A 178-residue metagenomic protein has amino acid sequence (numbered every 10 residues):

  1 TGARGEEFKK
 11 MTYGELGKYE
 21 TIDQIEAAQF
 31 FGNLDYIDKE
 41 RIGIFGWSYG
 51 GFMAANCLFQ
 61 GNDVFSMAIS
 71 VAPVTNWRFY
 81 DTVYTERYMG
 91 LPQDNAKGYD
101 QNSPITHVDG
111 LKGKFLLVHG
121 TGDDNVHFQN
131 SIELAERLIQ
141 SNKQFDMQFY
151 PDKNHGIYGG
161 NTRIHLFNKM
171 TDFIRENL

Functional and structural regions predicted by a protein language model:
T1-E40, F45-S48, Q60, T75-E86: Cap/lid segment of the alpha/beta-hydrolase catalytic domain
D23, S66, P73-G113, Q140: Mobile cap/lid helix-loop segments that gate and shape the active-site cleft of serine hydrolases
I44-G46, V71, V118: Short beta-strand immediately N-terminal to the catalytic nucleophile in serine-hydrolase-like folds
G46-G50, A54, A68: Gly/Ala-rich beta-loop-alpha elbow adjacent to hydrolase catalytic centers
G51-D63: Short glycine-enriched nucleophile-adjacent loop and the immediately C-terminal alpha-helix near the catalytic center
L111, L117-H119, D123: Short beta-strand/loop motif that positions the catalytic acidic residue of the alpha/beta-hydrolase fold
D124-E133: Conserved alpha/beta-hydrolase "acid-adjacent" motif
I132-E133, I139-L178: C-terminal catalytic histidine-bearing segment of alpha/beta-hydrolase fold enzymes
